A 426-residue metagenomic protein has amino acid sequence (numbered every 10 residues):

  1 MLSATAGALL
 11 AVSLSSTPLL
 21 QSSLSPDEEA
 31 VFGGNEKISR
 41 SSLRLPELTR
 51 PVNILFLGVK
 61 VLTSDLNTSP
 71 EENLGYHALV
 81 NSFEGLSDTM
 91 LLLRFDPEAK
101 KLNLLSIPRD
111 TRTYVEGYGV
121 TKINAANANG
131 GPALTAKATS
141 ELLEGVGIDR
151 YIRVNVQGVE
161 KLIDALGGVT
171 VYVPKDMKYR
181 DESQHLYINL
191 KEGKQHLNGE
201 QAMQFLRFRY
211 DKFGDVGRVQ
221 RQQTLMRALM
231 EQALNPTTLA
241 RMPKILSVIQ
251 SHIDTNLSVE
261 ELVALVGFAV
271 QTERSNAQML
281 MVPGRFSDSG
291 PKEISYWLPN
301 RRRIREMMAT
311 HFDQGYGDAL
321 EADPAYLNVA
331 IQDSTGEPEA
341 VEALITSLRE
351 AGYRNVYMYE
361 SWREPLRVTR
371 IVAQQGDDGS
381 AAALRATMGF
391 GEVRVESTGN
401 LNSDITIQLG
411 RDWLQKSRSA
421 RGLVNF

Functional and structural regions predicted by a protein language model:
M1-F426: Non-catalytic, solvent-exposed segments at the cell envelope interface
